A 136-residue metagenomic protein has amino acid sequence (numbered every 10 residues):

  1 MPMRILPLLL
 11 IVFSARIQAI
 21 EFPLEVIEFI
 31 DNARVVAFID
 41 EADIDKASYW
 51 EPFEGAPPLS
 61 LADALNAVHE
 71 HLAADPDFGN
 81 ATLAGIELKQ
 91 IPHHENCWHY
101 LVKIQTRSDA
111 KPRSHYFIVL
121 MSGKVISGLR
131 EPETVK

Functional and structural regions predicted by a protein language model:
P2-L8: Sec-dependent signal peptide recognition, specifically the positively charged N-region followed immediately by
V12-R16: N-terminal signal peptide c-region/cleavage motif recognized by signal peptidases
I17-E21: Boundary at the C-terminal end of the N-terminal hydrophobic targeting segment
F22-L24, N80-V135: Exposed beta-strand-loop-beta-strand "reactive/processing" segments of non-cytosolic proteins
E28-L59: N-terminal targeting signals for Sec/Tat export/insertion, comprising classic cleavable signal peptides
W50-E87: Short, non-transmembrane alpha-helical segments in secretory-pathway proteins
